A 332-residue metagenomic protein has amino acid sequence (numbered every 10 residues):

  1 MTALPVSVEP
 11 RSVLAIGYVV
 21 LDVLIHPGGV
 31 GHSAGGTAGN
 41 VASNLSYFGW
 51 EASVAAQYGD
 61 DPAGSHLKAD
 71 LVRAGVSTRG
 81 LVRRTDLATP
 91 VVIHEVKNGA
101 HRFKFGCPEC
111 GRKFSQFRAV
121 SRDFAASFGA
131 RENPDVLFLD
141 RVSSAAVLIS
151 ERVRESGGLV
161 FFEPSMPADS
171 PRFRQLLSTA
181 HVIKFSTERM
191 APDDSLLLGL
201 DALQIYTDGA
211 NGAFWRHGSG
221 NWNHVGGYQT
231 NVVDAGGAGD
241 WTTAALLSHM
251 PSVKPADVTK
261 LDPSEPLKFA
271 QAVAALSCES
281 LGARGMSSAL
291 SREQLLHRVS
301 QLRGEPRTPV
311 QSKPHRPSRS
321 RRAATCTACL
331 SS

Functional and structural regions predicted by a protein language model:
S7-P10, L21-H26, H32, W50-V136 (+1 more regions): Conserved N-terminal subdomain of the carbohydrate kinase-like
R11, Q229-K313, R321, T327-S332: Conserved post-catalytic alpha-helical subdomain immediately downstream of the catalytic base and nucleotide-binding
H26-G35, V225-G237: Short pre-catalytic strand/loop immediately N-terminal to key active-site residues, enriched for Gly-Thr
T37-Y47: Histidine-anchored nucleotide/phosphate-binding helix
S46, R154, P251: Gly/Ala-rich phosphate-binding loop of Rossmann-like dinucleotide-binding domains, activating on the conserved
V153-F162: Short beta-strand/loop segments at the ligand-binding rim of alpha/beta enzyme cores
R174-H181: A conserved, positively charged/aromatic
V182-V232: Conserved phosphate-donor
